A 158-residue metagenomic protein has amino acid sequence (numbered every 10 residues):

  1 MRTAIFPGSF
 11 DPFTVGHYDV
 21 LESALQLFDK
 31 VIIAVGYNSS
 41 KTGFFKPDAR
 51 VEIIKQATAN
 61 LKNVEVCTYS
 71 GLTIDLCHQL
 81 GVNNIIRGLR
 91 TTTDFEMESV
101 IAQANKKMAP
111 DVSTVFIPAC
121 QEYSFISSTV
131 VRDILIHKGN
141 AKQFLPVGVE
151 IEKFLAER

Functional and structural regions predicted by a protein language model:
M1-R158: Nucleotidyltransferase catalytic core that binds NTPs
